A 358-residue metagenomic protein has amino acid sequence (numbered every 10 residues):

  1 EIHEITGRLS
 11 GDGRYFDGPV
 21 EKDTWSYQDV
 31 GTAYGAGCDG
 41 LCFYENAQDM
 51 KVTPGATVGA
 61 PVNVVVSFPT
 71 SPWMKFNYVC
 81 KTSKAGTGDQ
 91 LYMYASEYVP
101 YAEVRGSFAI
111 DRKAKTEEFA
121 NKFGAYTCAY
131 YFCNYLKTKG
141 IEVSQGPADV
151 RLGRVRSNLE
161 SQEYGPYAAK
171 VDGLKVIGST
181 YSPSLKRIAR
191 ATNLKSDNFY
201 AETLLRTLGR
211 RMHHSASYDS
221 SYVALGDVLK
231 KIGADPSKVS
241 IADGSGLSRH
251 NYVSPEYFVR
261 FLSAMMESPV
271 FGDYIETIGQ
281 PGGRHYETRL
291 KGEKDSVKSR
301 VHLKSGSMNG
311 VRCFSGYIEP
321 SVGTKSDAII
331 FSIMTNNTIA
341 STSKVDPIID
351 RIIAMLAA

Functional and structural regions predicted by a protein language model:
E1-P236, K325: Conserved serine DD-peptidase/penicillin-binding transpeptidase domain and beta-lactam-recognizing active-site
P183, K195-N198, E202-A358: Small-residue-rich helix-loop
